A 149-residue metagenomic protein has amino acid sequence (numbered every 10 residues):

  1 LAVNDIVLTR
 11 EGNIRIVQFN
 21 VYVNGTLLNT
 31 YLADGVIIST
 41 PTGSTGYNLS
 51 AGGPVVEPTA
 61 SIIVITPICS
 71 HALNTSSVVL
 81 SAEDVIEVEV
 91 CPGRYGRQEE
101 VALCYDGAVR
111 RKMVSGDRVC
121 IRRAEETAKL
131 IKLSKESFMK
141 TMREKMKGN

Functional and structural regions predicted by a protein language model:
L1-I37, T45-N149: Catalytic phosphate-donor-binding core of small-molecule kinases
